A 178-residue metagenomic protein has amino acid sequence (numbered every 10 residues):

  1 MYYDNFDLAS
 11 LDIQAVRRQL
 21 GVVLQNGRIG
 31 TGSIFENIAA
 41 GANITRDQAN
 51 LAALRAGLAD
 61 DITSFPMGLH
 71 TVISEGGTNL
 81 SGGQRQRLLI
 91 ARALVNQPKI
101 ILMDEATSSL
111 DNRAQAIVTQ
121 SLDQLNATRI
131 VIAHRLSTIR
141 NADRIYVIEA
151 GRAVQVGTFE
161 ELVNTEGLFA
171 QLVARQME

Functional and structural regions predicted by a protein language model:
M1-A15, A116: ABC ATPase NBD Q-loop/coupling interface
A9-S10, R46, V156: Structural motif corresponding to alpha-helix initiation and N-cap regions
Q14-N26, I34-I38, A52-A56, G68-G167: ABC-family ATPase nucleotide-binding domain "signature/switch" substructure
A39-D47: ABC-type ATPase nucleotide-binding domains, specifically the catalytic core motifs of the NBD
D47-S64: Conserved ABC ATPase "signature" region
N164-E178: C-terminal boundary and immediately downstream tail of ABC-type ATPase nucleotide-binding domains
